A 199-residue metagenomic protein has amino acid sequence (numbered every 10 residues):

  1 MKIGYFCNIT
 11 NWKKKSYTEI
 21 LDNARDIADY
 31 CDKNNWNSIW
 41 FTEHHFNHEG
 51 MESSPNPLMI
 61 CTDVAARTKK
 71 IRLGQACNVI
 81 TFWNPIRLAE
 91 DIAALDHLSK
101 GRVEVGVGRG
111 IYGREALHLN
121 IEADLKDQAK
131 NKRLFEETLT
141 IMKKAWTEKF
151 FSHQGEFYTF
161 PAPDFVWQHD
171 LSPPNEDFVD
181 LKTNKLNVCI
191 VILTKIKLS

Functional and structural regions predicted by a protein language model:
M1-R67, I71-R72: N-terminal beta1-alpha1-beta2 module of alpha/beta enzyme domains
K2-G4, S38, K70-C77, R102-G106 (+1 more regions): Structural preference for beta-strand elements that scaffold enzyme active sites
Y5-I9, E43, Q75-C77, V107-R109 (+2 more regions): A cross-domain feature marking catalytic cores of carbohydrate-active enzymes and several ubiquitous metabolic/repair
C7-L21, N78-I86, K185-T194: Active-site mouth loops of central-metabolism enzymes
A24-I27, C61, I71, A76 (+3 more regions): Short, flexible coil/linker segments at or flanking structured domains
W36-E43, R72-I80, G108-R114, T140-W146: Low-complexity, flexible helical/coil segments
H48-S53, N78-W83, D127-K130: Glycine-rich "substrate-gating" loop/helix at the edge of Rossmann-like oxidoreductase active sites
N84-S199: Internal, glycine-rich beta/alpha segment that forms the wall or movable "lid" of small-molecule/cofactor binding
